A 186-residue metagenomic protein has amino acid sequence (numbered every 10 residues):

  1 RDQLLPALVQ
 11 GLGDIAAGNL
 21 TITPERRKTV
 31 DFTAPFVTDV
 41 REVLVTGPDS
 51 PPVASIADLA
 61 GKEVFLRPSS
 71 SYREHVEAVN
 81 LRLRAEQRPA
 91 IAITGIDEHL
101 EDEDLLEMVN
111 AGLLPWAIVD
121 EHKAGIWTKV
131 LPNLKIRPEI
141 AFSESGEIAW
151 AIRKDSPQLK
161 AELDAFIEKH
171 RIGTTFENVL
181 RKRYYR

Functional and structural regions predicted by a protein language model:
R1-D58, S70, G125, L131-E144 (+1 more regions): Acidic, polar ligand-binding/catalytic clefts
Q3-L4, E101-L105: Short acidic active-site motifs
V9-G18, K62-V64, L105, V109-V119 (+1 more regions): Alpha-to-beta junction loops
T21, D39-D102, H122: Bilobed "Venus flytrap"/periplasmic-binding protein-like clamshell domains and structurally analogous long
G47-Y72, E121-G125, F142-R186: Extended ligand-binding regions for polar small-molecule ligands
V79, V130-L131: Residue-level signal for well-ordered alpha-helical positions
A92, H99-E101, N110-V119, A141: Membrane-proximal low-complexity regions enriched in glycine and acidic/polar residues
